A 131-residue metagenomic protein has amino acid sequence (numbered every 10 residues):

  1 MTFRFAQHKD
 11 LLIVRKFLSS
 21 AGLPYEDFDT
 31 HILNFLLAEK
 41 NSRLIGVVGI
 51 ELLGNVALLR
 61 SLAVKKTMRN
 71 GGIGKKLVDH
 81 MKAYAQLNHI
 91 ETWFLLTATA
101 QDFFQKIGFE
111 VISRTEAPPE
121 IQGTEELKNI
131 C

Functional and structural regions predicted by a protein language model:
T2-I13: A short beta-loop-alpha structural element at the N-terminal edge of CoA-dependent acyl/N-acetyltransferase catalytic
L11-V47: Active-site rim helix/loop that mediates acceptor-substrate recognition in acyltransferases
L37, R43-L52, V56-A63: Conserved beta-strand in the GNAT
L62-R69, T99: A short, internal acetyl-CoA/4′-phosphopantetheine-binding micro-motif in the GNAT/acyltransferase core
N70-A83: Conserved acetyl-CoA-binding loop-helix of GNAT-fold acetyltransferases
A83-T99: Conserved GNAT acetyl-CoA-binding A-motif
F94-Q105, E116-Q122: Conserved beta-strand-loop-alpha-helix junction that forms the acyl-donor binding cleft
E110-C131: Conserved catalytic-core motifs of GNAT/GCN5-like acyltransferases
